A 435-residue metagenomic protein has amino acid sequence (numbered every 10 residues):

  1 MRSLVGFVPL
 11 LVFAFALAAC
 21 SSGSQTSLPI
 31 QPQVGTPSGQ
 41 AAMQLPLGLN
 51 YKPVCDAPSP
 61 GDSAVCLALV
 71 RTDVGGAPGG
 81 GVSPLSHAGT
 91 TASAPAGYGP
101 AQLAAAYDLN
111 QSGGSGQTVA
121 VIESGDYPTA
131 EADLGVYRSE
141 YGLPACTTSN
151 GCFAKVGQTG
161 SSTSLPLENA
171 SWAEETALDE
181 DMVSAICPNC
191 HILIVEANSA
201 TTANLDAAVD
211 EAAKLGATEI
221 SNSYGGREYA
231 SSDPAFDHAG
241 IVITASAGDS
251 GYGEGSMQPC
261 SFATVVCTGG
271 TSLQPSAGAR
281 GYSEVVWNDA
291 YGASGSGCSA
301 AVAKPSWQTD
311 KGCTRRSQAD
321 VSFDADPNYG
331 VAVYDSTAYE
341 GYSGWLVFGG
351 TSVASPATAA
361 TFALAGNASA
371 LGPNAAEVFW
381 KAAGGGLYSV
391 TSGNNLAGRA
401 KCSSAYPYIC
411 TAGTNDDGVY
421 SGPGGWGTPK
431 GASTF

Functional and structural regions predicted by a protein language model:
M1-V8: Bacterial N-terminal signal peptides that target proteins for export
A16-A19: C-terminal motif of bacterial Sec signal peptides marking the signal peptidase cleavage site
S21-S24: Bacterial signal peptide processing site
L28-G270, A293-G349, S355, G366-P373 (+4 more regions): Substrate-binding/charge-relay-adjacent region of secreted/lumenal peptidase catalytic domains
T202, Q274-G281: Short acidic, Gly/Pro-enriched loop/turn segments at secondary-structure junctions
G278-G292: Phosphate/diphosphate-binding glycine-rich loops and adjacent basic-rich segments that engage nucleotide
A359, G366-G422: An often Trp-containing, charged/polar helix-loop segment at the C-terminal end of enzyme catalytic cores
